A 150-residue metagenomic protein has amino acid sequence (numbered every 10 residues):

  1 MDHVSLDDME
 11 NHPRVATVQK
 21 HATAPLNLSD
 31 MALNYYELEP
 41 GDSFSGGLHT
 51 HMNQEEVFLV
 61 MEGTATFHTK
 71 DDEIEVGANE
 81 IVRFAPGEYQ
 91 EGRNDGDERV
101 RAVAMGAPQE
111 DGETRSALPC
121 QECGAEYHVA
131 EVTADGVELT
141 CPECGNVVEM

Functional and structural regions predicted by a protein language model:
M1-A32, G136-P142, N146-M150: A short, N-terminal "cap"/entry segment at the start of jelly-roll beta-barrel domains of the cupin/DSBH fold
Q19, Y35-H51, E122: Conserved short histidine dyad/triad with adjacent acidic residue
E37-L38, T50-T69: Short, conserved beta-strand element in jelly-roll/cupin
S43, V57, E80-I81, Y89: Residue-level marker of beta-strand positions
S45-H51, R93-N94, E131-V132: Short histidine-centered beta-strand/loop micro-motifs that create catalytic or ligand/metal-coordination sites
F67-H68, F84, Q90-G96: Short beta-strand His + acidic residue motifs that chelate non-heme Fe in jelly-roll/DSBH and cupin folds
K70-G87: Short acidic-glycine-tyrosine-enriched beta hairpin
G96-M150: Cys/His-clustered metal-coordination modules, chiefly Zn-binding fingers
